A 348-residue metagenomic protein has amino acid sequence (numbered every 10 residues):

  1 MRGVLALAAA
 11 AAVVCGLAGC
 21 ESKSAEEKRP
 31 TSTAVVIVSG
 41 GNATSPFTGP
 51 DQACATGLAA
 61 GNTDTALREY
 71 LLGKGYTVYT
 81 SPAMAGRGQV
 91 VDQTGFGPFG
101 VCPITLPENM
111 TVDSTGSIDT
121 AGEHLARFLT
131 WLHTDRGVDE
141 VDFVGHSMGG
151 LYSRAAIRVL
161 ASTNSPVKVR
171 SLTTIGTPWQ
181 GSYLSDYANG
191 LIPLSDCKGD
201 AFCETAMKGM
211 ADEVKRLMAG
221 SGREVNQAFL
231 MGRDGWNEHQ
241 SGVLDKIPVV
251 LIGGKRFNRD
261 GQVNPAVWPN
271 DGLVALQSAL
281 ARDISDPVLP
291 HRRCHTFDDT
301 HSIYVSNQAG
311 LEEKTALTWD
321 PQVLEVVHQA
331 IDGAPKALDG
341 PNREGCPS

Functional and structural regions predicted by a protein language model:
M1-K23: Secretory targeting and sorting signals
R2, A11-A12, D139, V167 (+2 more regions): Residue-level marker of intrinsically disordered, low-complexity segments enriched for small/polar residues
C15, G122, L151-R154, Q227-M231: A short linear-motif detector with a strong N-terminal bias
C20-V144, G150-P193, N307-T318, E325-S348: N-terminal non-catalytic accessory region
G61, R158-S348: Helical cap/lid subdomain of alpha/beta-hydrolase-fold lipid enzymes that gates access to the catalytic pocket
